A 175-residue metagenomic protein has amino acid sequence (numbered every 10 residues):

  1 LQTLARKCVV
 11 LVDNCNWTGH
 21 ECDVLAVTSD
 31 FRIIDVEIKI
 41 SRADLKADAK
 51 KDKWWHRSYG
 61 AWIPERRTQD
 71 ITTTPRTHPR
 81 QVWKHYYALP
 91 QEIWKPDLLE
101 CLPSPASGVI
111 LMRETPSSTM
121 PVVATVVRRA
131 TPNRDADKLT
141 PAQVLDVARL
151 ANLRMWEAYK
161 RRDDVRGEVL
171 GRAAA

Functional and structural regions predicted by a protein language model:
L1-H20, V27-T28, A175: Acidic-basic catalytic patches of nuclease active cores, encompassing PD-(D/E)XK and other metal-cofactor nuclease
Q2, D97-A175: Non-catalytic C-terminal interaction segments of nucleic acid-processing enzymes
T3-R6, V27-D30, T77-Q81, P103: Flexible, charged surface loops at secondary-structure boundaries
W17-T18, S41-A43, E92-W94, P116-S117: Short, solvent-exposed loop/turn segments at secondary-structure junctions
H20-C22, S107: Change "...and in nucleic-acid phosphodiester-cleaving endonucleases..." to "...and in nucleic-acid processing enzymes
C22-D35, S41, R80: Active-site beta-strand-loop-beta-strand hairpin of nuclease catalytic cores that positions key catalytic residues
D35-H78, Y87: A broadly used, surface-exposed interaction patch
P64-P116: Nucleic-acid nuclease catalytic cores
